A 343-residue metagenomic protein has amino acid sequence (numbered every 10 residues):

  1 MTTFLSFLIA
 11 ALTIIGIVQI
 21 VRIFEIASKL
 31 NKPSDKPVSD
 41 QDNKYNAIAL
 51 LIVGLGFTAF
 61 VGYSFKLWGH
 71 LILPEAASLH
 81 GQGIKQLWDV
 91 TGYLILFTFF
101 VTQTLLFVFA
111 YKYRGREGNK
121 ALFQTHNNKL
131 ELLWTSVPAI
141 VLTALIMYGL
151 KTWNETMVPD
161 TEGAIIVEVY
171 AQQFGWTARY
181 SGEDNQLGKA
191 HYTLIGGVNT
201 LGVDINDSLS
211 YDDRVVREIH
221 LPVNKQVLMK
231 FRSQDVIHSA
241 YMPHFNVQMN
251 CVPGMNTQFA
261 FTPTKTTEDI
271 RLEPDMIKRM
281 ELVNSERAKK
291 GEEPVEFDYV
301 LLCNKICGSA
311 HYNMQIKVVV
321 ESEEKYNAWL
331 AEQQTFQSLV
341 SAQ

Functional and structural regions predicted by a protein language model:
M1-L94: Hydrophobic alpha-helical segments
L8-I14, I52-A59, L94-F107, L133 (+1 more regions): Lipid-exposed faces of alpha-helical membrane segments in multi-pass integral membrane proteins
G16-E25, T98-G115: Transmembrane alpha-helical segments in integral membrane proteins
S34-Q41, Y63-V90, Q103-Q343: Non-transmembrane, membrane-proximal soluble domains of secreted or membrane proteins
